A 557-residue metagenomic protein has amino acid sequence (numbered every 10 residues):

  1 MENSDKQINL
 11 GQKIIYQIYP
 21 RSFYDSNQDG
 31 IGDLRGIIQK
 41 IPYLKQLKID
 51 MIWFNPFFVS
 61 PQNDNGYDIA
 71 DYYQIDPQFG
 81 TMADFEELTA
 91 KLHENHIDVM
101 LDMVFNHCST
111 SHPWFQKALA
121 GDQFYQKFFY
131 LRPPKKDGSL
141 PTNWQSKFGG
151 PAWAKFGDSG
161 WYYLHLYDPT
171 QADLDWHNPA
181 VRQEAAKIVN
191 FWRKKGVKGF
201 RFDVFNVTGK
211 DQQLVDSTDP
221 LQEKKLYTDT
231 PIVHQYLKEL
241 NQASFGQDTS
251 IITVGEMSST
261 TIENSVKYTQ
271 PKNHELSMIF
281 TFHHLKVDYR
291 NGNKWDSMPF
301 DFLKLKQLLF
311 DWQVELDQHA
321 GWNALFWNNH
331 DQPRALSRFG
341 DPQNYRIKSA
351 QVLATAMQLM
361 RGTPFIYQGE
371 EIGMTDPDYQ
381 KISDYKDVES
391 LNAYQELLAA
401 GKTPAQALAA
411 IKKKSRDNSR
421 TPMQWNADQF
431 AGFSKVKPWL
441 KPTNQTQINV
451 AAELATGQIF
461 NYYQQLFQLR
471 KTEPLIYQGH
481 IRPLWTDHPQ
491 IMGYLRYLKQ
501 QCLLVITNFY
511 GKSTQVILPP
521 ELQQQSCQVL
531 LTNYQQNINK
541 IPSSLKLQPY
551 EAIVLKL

Functional and structural regions predicted by a protein language model:
E2-N190, K194, V207-I262, P271 (+1 more regions): Acidic/aromatic-lined carbohydrate-recognition and catalytic surfaces of CAZymes acting on diverse glycans
L10-G11, Q235-L237, S244-S250, Y268-P271 (+7 more regions): Loop/helix patches that line or flank the sugar-binding groove of alpha-linked glycan CAZymes
I52, F200-F202: Hydrophobic residues within beta-strands of alpha/beta enzymes
D68-A70, W114-L119, V215-D219, K267-N273 (+3 more regions): Short secondary-structure boundary/capping segments
N323-Q343: Active-site clefts of carbohydrate-active enzymes
S513-N533: Beta-strand-rich binding/interaction modules
I541-L557: C-terminal beta-strand-rich structural cap/linker in extracellular carbohydrate-active enzymes
